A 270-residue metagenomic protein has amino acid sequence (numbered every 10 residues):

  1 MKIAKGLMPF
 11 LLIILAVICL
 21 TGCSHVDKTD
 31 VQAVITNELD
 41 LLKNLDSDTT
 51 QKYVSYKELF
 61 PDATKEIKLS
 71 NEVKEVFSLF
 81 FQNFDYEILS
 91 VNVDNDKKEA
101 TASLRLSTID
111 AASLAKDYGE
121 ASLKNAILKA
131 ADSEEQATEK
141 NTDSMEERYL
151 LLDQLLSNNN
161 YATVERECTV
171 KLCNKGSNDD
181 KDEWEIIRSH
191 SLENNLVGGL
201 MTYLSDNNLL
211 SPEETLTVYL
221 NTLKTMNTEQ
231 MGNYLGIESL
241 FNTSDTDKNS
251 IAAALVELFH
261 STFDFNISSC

Functional and structural regions predicted by a protein language model:
M1-F10: Bacterial N-terminal signal peptides that target proteins for export
C19-G22: C-terminal motif of bacterial Sec signal peptides marking the signal peptidase cleavage site
S24-E87, G199-D264: Core segments of small alpha/beta cavity-forming domains
N71-N158, S250-C270: Surface-exposed, charged secondary-structure patches
L106-A112, N174-G176, K224: Beta-strand elements of well-folded, non-transmembrane domains
S122-L150, Q154-N207, C270: Short beta-strand edge/turn micro-motifs at domain boundaries
